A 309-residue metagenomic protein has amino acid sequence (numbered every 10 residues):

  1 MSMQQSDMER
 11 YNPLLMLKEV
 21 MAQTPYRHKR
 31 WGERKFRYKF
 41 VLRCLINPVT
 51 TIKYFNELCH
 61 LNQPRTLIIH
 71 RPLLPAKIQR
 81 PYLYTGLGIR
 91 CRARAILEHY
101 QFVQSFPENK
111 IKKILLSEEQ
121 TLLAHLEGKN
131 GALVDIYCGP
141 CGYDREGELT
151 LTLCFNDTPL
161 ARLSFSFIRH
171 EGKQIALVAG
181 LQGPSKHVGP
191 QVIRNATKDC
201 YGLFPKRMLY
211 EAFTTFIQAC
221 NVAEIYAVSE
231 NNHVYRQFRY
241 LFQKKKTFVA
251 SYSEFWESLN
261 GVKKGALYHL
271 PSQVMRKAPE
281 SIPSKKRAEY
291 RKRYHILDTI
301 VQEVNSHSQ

Functional and structural regions predicted by a protein language model:
S2-N195, A288-Q309: Non-catalytic substrate-recognition and accessory regions of acyl/acetyltransferase enzymes
L74, L87-G88, R207-M208, I217-A223 (+1 more regions): Noncatalytic linker/hinge segments flanking ATPase motor cores
L122-H125, Y235, R239-Y240, V274-P279: Charge-rich, low-complexity amphipathic helices in intrinsically disordered tails/linkers adjacent to domains
L122-N130, V134-C138, T214, A223 (+3 more regions): Generic preference for hydrophobic/aromatic residues in regular secondary structure cores
A161, H170-K263: Acyl-donor binding region in acyl/amide transferases
E254-Q309: Charge-rich, low-complexity intrinsically disordered segments
